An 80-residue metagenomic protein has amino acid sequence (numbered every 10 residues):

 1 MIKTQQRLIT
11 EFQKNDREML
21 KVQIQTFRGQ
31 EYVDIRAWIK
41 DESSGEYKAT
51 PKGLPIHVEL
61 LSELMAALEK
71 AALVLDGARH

Functional and structural regions predicted by a protein language model:
M1-D16: Negatively charged, low-complexity tracts enriched in Asp/Glu with abundant Ser/Thr
I2-K3, E18, G29, V58: Low-complexity, intrinsically disordered regions enriched in charged/polar residues
Q6-R7, I24, K70: Intrinsic disorder/low-complexity segments enriched in polar/small residues
E11-K14, G29, D41, I56: Generic structural "secondary-structure junction" signal
M19-K52: A short, structured beta-strand/loop element
T50-H80: Mixed-charge, Lys/Arg-enriched low-complexity segments
